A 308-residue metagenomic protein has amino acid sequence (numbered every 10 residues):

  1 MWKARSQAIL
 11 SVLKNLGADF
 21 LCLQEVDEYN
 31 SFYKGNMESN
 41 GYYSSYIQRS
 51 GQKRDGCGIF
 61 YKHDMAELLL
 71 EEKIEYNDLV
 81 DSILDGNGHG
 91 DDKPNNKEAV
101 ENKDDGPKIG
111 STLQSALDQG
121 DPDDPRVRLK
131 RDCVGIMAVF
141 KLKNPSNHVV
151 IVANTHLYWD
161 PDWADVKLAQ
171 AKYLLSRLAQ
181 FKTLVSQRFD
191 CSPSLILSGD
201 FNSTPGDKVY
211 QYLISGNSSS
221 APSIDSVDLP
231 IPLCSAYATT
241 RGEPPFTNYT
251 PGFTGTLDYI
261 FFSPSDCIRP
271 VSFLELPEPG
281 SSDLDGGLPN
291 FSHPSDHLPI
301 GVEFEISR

Functional and structural regions predicted by a protein language model:
M1-Q7, R128-D132, D165-K172: Conserved phosphate-coordination/catalytic loops
W2, S11-L13, F20-W159, I260 (+1 more regions): Structured beta-strand-rich core segments of catalytic domains in phosphoester-bond hydrolases
D19, Y29, K130, V139 (+4 more regions): Metal-dependent phosphoester-hydrolase catalytic domains
I59, E72-K73, I83-G86, D165-L168 (+2 more regions): Surface-exposed beta-strand edges and their flanking turn/coil or helix-capping segments
